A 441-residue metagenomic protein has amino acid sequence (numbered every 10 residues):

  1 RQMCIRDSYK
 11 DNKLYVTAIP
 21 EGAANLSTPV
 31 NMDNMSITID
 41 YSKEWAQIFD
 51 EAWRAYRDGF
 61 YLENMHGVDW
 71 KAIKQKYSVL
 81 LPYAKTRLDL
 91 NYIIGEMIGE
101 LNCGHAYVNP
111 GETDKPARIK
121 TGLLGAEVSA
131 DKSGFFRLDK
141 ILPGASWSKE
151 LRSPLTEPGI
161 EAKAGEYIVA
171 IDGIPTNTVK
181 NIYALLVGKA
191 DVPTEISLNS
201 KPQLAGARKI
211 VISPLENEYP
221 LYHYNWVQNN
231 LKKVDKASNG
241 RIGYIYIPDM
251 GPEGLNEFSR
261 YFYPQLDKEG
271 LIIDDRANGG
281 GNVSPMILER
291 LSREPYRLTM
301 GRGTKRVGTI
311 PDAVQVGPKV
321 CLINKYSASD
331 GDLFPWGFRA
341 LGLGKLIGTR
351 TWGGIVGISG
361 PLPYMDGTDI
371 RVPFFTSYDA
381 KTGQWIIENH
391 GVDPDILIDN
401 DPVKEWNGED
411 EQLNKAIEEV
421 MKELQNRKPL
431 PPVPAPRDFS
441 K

Functional and structural regions predicted by a protein language model:
R1-I5: Short, small-residue-biased leader/transition segments that mark boundaries at the very start of proteins
D11-I19, A24-L26: Structural motif
A24-N34: Beta-propeller fold detector
S42, R57-Y61, S148-L155, V169 (+3 more regions): Cleft-lining beta-strand/loop regions that shape enzyme active-site pockets
A55-Q75, E127, S133-G144, R241: PDZ/PDZ-like groove recognition
P82-R137, L204-N230, I417-E418, K422-K441: Extended, small/polar residue-biased N-terminal targeting/export presequences and adjacent propeptide/linker tracts
R118-T178, P252, F375-T376: PDZ/PDZ-like domain segments forming the peptide/carboxylate-binding groove, activating on the N-terminal beta-strands
N217-Y219, R371, S377-V403: Active-site rim recognition segments
